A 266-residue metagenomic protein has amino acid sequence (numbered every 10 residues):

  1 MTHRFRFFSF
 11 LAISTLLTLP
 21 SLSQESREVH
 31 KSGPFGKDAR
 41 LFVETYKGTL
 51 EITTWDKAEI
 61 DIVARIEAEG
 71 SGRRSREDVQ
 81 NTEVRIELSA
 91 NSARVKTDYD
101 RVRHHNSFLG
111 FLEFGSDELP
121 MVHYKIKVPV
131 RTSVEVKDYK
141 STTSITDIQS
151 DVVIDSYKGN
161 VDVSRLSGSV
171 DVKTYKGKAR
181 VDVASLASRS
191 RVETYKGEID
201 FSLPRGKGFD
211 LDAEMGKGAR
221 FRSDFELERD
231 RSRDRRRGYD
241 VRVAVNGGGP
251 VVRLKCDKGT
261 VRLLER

Functional and structural regions predicted by a protein language model:
M1-R266: Intrinsically disordered, low-complexity terminal regions
